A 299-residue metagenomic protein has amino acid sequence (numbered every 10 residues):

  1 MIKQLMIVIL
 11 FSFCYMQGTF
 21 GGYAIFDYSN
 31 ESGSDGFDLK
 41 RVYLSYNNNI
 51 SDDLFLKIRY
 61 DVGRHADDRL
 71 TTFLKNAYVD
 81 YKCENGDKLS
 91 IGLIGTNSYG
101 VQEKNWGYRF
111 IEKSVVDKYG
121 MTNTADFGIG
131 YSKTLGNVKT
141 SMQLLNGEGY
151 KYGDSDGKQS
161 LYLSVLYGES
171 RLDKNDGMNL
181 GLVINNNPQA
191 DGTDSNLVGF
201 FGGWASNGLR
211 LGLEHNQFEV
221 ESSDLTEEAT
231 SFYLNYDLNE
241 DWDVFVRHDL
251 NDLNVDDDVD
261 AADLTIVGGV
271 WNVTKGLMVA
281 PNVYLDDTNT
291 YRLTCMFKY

Functional and structural regions predicted by a protein language model:
Q4-M16: Sec-dependent N-terminal signal peptides
Q17-E148, G157-R171, Y233, F245: Outer membrane beta-barrel
G18-A24, L56-I58, L89-I91, T140-M142 (+8 more regions): Transmembrane beta-strands of outer-membrane beta-barrel proteins
E31-G36, V62-T71, L93, M121-F127 (+5 more regions): Solvent-exposed loop/turn segments connecting transmembrane beta-strands in outer-membrane beta-barrel proteins
N48-D52, C83-N85, K133-N137, E169-K174 (+5 more regions): Outer-membrane beta-barrel strand-turn architecture
K158, L163-V255: Detector for outer-membrane/organellar transmembrane beta-barrel domains, recognizing the amphipathic beta-strand
L163-V165, T265-W271, T288-Y299: Outer-membrane beta-barrel "beta-signal"
M178-L180, D257-A261, G269-W271, K275-V279: Outer-membrane beta-barrel porins/channels
